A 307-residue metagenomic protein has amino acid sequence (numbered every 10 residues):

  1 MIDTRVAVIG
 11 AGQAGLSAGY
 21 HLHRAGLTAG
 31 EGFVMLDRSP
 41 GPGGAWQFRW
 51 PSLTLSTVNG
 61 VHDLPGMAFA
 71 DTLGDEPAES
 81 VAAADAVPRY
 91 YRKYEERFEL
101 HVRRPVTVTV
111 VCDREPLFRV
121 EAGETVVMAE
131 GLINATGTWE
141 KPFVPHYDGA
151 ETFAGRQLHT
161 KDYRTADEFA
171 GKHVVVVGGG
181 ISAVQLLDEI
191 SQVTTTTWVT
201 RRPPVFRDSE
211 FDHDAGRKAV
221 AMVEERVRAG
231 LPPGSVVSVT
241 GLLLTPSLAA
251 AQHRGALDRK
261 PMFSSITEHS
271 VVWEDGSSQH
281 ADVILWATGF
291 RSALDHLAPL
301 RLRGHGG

Functional and structural regions predicted by a protein language model:
M1-S39, G44-A45, S52, E79-G307: Flavin (primarily FAD) cofactor-binding/catalytic cores of flavoenzymes
G41-A70: Redox-cofactor-proximal catalytic regions of oxidoreductases
D71-P77: A short acidic, helix-capping loop that chelates divalent metal ions and anchors anionic groups
